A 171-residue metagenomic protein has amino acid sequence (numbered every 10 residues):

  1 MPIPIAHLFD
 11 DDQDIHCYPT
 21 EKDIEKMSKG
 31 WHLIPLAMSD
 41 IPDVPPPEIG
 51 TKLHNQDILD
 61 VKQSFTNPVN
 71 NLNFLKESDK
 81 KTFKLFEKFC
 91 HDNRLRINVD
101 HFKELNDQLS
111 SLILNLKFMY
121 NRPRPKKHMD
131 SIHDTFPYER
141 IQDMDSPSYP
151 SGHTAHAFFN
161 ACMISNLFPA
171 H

Functional and structural regions predicted by a protein language model:
M1-H171: Hydrophobic alpha-helical bundle signature of multipass membrane enzymes
